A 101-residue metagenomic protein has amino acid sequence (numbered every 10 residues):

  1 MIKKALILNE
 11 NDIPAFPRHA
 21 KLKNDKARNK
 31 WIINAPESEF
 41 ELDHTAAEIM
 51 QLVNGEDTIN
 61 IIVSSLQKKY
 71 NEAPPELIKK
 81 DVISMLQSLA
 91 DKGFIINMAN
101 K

Functional and structural regions predicted by a protein language model:
M1-Q51: Acidic, low-complexity/disordered tracts enriched in E/D and polar residues
E39-K101: Long, charge-rich, low-complexity alpha-helical segments
